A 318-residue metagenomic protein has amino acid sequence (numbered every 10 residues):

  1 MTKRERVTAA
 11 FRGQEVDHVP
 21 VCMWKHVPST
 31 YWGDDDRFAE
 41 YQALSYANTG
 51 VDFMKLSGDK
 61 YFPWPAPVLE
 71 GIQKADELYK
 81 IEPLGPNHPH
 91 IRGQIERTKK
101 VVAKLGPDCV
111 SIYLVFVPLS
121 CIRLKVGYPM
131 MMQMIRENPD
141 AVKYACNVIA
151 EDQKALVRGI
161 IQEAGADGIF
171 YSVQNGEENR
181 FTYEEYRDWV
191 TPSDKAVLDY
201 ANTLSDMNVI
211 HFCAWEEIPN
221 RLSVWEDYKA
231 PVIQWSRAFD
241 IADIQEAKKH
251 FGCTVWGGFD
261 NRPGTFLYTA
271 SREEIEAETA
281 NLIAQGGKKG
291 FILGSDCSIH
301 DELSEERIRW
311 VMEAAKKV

Functional and structural regions predicted by a protein language model:
M1-P28, G33-D36, D52-L56, G85-V318: Active-site loop segments of alpha/beta catalytic cores
V16-K80: N-terminal capping/small domains of soluble enzymes
